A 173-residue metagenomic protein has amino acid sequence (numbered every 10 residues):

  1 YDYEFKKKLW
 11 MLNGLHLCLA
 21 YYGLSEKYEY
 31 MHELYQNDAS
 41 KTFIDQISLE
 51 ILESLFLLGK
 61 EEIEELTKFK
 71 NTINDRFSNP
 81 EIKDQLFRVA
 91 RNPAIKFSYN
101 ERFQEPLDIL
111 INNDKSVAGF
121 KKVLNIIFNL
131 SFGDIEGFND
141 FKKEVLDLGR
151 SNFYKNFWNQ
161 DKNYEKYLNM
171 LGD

Functional and structural regions predicted by a protein language model:
Y1-D173: Non-transmembrane, aqueous-exposed alpha-helical and coiled segments at domain scale
